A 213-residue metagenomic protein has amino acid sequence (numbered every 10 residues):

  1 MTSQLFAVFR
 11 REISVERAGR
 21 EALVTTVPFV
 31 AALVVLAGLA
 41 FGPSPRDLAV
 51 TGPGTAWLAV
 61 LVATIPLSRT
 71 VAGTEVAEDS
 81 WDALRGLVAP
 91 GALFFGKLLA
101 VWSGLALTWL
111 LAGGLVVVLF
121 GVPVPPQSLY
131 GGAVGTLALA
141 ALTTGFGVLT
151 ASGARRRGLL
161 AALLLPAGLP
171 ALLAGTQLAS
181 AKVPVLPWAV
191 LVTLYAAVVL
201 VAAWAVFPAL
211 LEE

Functional and structural regions predicted by a protein language model:
M1-T26: Aromatic- and glycine-rich beta-strand/loop motifs that create alpha-glucan
E16, I65-L84, E213: Transmembrane helix boundary and interhelical loop/hinge segments in multi-pass membrane proteins
R20-G42, T55-T64, L163-A174, L194-A202: Hydrophobic alpha-helical transmembrane segments of multi-pass membrane transport/permease proteins
A89-V117: Selective transmembrane-helix segments that form parts of the transport pathway or gating/packing helices in multipass
A112-T136: Secretory targeting signals
V118, A196-E213: Junction motif at the cytosolic side of a transmembrane helix
L129-L165, L211-E213: A structural motif at transmembrane helix-loop-helix junctions in multipass membrane proteins
A141-G147, L169-S180: Transmembrane alpha-helical segments of integral membrane proteins
